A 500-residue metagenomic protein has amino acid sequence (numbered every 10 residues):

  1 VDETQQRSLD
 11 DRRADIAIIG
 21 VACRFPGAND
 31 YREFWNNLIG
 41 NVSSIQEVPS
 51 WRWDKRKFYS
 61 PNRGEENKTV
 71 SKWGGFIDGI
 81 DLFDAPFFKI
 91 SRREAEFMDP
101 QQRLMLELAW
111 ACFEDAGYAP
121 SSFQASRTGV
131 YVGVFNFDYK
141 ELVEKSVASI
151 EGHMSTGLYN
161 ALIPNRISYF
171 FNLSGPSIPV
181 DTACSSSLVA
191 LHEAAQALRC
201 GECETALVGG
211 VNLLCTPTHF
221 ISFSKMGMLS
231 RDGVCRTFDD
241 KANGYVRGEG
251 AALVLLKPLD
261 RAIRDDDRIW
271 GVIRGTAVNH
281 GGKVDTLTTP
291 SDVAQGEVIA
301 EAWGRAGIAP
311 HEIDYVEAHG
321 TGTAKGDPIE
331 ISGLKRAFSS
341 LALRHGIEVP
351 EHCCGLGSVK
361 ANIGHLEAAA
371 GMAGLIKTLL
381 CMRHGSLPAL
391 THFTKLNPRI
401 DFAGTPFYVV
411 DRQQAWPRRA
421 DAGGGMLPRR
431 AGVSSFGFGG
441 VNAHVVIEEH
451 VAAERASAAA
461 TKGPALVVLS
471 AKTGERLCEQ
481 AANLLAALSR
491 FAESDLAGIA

Functional and structural regions predicted by a protein language model:
D2-L466, E475, E479-A481, A486 (+2 more regions): Condensing-enzyme catalytic core of the thiolase-fold
